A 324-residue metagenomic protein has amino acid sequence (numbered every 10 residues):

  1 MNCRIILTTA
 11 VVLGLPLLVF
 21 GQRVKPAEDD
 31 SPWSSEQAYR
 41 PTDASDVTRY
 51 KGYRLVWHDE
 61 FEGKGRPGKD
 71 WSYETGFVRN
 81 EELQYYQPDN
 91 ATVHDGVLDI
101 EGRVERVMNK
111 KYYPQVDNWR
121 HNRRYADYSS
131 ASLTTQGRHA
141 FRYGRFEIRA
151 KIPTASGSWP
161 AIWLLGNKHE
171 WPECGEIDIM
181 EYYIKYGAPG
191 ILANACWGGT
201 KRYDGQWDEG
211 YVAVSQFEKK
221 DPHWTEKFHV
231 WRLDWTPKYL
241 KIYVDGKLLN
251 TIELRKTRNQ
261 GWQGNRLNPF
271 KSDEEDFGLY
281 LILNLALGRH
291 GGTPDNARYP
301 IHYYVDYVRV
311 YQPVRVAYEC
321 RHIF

Functional and structural regions predicted by a protein language model:
M1-L7: Bacterial N-terminal signal peptides that target proteins for export
L7-T8, G199: Intrinsically disordered/low-complexity terminal segments and short unstructured peptides
T8-P16: Bacterial N-terminal signal peptides
L18-F20: Sec/Tat signal peptide C-region and signal peptidase I cleavage site
Q22-F324: GH16 jelly-roll
